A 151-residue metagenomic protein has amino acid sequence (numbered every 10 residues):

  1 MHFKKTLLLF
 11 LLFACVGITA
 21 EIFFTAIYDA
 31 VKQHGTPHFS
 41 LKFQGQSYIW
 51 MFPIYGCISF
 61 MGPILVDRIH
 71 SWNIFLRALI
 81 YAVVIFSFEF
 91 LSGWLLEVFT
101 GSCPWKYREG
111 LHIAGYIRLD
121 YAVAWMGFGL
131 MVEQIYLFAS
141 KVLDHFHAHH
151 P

Functional and structural regions predicted by a protein language model:
M1-P151: Aromatic-rich, lipid-facing transmembrane alpha helices and their immediate juxtamembrane interface loops in integral
